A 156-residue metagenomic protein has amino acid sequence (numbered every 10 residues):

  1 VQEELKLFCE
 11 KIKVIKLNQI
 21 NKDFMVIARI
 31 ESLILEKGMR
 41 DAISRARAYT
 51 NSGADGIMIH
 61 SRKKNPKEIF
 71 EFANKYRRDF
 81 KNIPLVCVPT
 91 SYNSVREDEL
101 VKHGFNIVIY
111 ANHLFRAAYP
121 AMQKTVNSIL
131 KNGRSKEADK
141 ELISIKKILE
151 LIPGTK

Functional and structural regions predicted by a protein language model:
V1-T90, S94-I109, A117-N127, T155: Alpha/beta enzyme core
H113-K156: Extended, intrinsically disordered, low-complexity segments
